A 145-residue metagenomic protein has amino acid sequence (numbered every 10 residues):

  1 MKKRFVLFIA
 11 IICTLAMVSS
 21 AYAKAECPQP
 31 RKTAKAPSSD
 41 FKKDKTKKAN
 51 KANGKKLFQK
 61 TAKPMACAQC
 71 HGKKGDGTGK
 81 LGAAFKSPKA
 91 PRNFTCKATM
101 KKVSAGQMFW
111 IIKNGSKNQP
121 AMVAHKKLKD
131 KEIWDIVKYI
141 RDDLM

Functional and structural regions predicted by a protein language model:
M1-D40, M145: N-terminal export/targeting leaders of redox proteins
A23-E26, A83, R92-N93, I111-I140: Axial heme c-ligation environment in periplasmic c-type cytochrome domains
C27-A62: Electrostatic cytochrome c docking/interface patches
N50-N53, A66, S104, M108 (+1 more regions): Stable alpha-helical elements in mature extracytoplasmic
Q59, H71, T95, V123: Residue-level detector of conserved, well-ordered beta-strand and adjacent loop positions that form binding/recognition
P64-K73, I136-I140: The canonical Cys-X-X-Cys-His
G72-Q107: Gly/Gly-Pro-rich "capping" loops immediately C-terminal to redox-active cysteine motifs in periplasmic/lumenal
D76-G77, P120, D142-M145: Inter-heme linker and motif-flanking segments adjacent to c-type heme-binding CXXCH motifs in c-type cytochromes
